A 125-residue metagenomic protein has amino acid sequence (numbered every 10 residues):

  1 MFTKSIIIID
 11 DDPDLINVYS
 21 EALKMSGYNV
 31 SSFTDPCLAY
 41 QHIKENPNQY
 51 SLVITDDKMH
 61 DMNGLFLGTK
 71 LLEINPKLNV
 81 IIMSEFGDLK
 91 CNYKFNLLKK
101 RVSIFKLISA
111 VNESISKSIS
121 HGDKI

Functional and structural regions predicted by a protein language model:
M1-S5, S20, K77, S103-I125: Non-catalytic signal-transmission and effector/linker regions of two-component phosphorelay proteins
P13-S31: Two-component/phosphorelay signaling modules centered on CheY-like receiver
S32-L52: Acidic, metal-coordinating helix/loop segments flanking the phosphotransfer/catalytic sites of two-component signaling
T34-D35, N63-L67: Acidic catalytic/metal-coordinating carboxylates
Q41, L65-K77: Short amphipathic alpha-helix used as the core "switch/output" element in two-component signaling
D56: Active-site residues of response regulator receiver
M59-H60: Receiver (REC) domain active-site loop signature in two-component systems and cognate sites in sensor histidine kinases
M83-E85: Hydrophobic/aromatic residues positioned on beta-strands within the core alpha/beta folds
